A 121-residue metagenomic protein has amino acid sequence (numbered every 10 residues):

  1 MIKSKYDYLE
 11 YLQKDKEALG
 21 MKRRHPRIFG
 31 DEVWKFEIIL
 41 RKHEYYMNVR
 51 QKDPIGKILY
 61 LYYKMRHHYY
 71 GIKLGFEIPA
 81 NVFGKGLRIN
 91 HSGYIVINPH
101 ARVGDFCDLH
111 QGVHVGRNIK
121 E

Functional and structural regions predicted by a protein language model:
M1-L74: Terminal amphipathic alpha-helical/low-complexity segments used for targeting or macromolecular assembly
P54-E121: Flexible, glycine/small-residue-enriched loop-and-beta-strand segment within the central core of proteins
